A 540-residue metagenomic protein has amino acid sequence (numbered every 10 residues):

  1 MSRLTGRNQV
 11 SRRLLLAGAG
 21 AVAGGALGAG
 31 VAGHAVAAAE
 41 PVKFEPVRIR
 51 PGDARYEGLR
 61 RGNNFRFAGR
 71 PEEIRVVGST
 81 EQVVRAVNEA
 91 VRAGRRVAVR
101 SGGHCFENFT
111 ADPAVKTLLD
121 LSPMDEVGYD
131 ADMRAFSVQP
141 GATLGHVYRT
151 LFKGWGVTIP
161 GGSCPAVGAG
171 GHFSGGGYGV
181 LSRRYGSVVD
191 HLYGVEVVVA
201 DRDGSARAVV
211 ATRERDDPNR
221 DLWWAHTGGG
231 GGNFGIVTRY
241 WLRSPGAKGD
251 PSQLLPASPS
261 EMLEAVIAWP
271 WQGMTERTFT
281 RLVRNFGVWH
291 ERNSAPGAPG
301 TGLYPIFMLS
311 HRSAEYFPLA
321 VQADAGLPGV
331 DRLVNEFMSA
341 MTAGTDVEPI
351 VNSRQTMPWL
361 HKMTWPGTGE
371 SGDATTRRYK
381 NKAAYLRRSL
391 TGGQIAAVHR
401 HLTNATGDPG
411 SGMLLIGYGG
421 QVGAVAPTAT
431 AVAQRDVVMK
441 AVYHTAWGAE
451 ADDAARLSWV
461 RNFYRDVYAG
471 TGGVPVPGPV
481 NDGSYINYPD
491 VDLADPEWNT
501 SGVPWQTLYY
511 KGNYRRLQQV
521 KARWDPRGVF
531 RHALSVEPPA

Functional and structural regions predicted by a protein language model:
S2-A23: N-terminal secretory signal peptides and thylakoid transit peptides that target proteins across membranes
A26-E40: C-terminal region of N-terminal signal peptides and the immediate post-cleavage residues of exported proteins
V42, P46-N63, G102, E107-T110 (+1 more regions): Cofactor-binding catalytic cores of oxidoreductases
D53, F65-M124: Glycine-rich N-terminal segment of FAD-binding domains in flavoprotein oxidoreductases, spanning the beta-loop-helix
N63, T110-Q139, V180, R184-Y185 (+2 more regions): Glycine-/small-residue-rich beta-strand-loop submotif within the FAD-binding core of flavoenzymes
R70, R92-R96, A114-K116, G154-T158 (+5 more regions): Loop/turn elements at helix/coil->beta-strand transitions in domains of secreted/extracellular proteins
R134-V138, A142-F152, A166-A169, P358: Short, structural beta-strand-to-alpha-helix junction motif
G161, A166-W271: FAD-binding subdomain of flavoenzyme oxidoreductases
